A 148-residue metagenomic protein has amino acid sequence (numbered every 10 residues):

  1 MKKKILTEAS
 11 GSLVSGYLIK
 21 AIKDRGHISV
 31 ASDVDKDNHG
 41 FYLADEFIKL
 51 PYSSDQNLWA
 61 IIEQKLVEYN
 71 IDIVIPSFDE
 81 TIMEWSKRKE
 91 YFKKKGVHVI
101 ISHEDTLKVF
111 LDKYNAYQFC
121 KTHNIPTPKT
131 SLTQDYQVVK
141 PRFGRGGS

Functional and structural regions predicted by a protein language model:
M1-I100: ATP-binding N-terminal substructure of ATP-dependent carboxylate-amine bond-forming enzymes
G11, E80, D105, R142-F143: Short, flexible active-site-adjacent loop segments at beta-strand->alpha-helix junctions, enriched in small/polar
D33, H103-E104, Q134: Short, well-ordered turn and helix-capping elements at secondary-structure junctions
D37-H39, D105-V109: Short gly/pro/ser/thr-enriched loop/turn and capping motifs at secondary-structure boundaries
V99-H103, K140: Short beta-strands and strand-loop turn motifs
L107-S148: Active-site nucleotide/adenylate-binding loops and adjacent lid/helix of ATP-dependent enzymes
